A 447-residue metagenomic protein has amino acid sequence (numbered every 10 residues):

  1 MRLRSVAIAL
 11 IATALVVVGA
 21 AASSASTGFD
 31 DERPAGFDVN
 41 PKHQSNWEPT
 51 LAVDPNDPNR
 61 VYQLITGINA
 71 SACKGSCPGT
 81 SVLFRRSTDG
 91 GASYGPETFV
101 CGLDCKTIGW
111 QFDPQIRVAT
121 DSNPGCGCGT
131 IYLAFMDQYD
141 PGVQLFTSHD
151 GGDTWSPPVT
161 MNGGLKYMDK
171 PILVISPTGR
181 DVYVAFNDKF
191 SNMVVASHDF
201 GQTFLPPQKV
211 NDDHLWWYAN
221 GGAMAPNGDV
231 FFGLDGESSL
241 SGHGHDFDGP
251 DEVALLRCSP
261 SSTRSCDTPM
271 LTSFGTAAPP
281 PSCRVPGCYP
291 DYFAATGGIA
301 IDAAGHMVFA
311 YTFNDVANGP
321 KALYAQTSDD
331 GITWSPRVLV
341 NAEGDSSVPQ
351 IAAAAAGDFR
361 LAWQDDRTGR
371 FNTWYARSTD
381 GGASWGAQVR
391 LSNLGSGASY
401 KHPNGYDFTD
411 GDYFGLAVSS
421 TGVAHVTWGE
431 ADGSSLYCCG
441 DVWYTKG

Functional and structural regions predicted by a protein language model:
M1-L10: Bacterial N-terminal signal peptides that target proteins for export
A9-V18: Bacterial N-terminal signal peptides
G19-S24: Juxtamembrane cytosolic interface motif at the C-terminal end of transmembrane helices
A25-G447: Extracellular, repeat-based ectodomains that mediate carbohydrate processing or recognition
